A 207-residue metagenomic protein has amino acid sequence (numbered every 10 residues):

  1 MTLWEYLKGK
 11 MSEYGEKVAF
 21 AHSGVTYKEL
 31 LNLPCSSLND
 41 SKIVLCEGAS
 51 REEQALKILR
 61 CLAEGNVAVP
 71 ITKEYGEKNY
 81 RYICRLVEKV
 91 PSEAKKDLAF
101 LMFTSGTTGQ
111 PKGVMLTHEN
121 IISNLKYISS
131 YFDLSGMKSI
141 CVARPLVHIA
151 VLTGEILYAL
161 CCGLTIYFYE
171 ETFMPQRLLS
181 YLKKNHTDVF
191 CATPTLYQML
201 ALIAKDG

Functional and structural regions predicted by a protein language model:
T2-K8, S12-D40, G76-R81, S92 (+1 more regions): Conserved AMP-binding/adenylate-forming core of the ANL superfamily
L7-G9, E52-P70, Y80, I128-S130 (+1 more regions): Hydrophobic alpha-helical segments in the ANL/AMP-binding
E16-V18, E88-F103, Q110, D133-S139: Conserved pre-ATP/AMP-binding loop-to-beta segment of ANL
Y27-K28, A99-K126: Conserved AMP-binding A3 loop
S36-Y75, P145: Conserved AMP-binding/adenylate-forming
A49, N66-C84, L164-N185, P194: ATP-dependent adenylate-forming carboxylate-activation enzymes
I122-S139, I149-V189, I203: Conserved AMP-binding/adenylation subdomain of ANL enzymes
T187-G207: Adenylate-forming
